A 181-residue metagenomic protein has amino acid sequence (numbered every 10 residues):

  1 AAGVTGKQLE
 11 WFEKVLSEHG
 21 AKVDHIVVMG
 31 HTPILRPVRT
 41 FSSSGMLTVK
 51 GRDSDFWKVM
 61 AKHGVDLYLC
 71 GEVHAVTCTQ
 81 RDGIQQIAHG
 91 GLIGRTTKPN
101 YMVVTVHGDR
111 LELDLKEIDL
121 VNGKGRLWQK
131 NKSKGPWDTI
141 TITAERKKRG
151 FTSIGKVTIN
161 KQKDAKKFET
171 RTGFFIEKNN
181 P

Functional and structural regions predicted by a protein language model:
A2-Q85, P136-N180: His/acidic metal-ligating clusters that form di-metal
A75, I93, L120: Residue-level detector of flexible, active-site-proximal loop/helix-junction positions within diverse enzyme catalytic
A88-H89, L115: Structural signal for conserved beta-strand scaffold positions within catalytic alpha/beta enzyme cores
G90-T97: Short, acidic/turn-prone active-site loops that include or flank metal/cofactor- and phosphate-binding residues
N100-V104: Hydrophobic/aromatic beta-strand elements that line small-molecule binding cavities or substrate pockets in beta-rich
D114-G125: Short, solvent-exposed aromatic-acidic interface loops
Q129-K132: Membrane-proximal, glycine/serine-rich, low-complexity loop/turn segments characteristic of large bacterial
